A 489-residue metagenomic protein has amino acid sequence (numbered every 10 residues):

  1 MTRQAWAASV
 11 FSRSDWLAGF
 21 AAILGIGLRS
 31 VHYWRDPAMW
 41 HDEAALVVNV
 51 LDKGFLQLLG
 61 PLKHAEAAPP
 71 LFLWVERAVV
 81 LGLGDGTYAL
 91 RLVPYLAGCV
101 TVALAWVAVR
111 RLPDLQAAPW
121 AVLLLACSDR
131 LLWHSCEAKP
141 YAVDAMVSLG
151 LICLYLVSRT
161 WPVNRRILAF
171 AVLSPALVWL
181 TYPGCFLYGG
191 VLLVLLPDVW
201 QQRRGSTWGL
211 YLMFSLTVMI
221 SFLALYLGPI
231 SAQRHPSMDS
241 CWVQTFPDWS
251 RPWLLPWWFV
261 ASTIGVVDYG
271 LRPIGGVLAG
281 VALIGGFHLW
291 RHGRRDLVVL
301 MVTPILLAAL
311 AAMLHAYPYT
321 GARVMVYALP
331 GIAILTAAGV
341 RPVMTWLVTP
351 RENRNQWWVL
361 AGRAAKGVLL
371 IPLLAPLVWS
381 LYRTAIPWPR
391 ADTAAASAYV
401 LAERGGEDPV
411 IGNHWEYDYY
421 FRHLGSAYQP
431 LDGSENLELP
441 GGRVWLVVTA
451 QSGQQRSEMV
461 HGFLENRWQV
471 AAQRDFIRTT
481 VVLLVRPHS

Functional and structural regions predicted by a protein language model:
M1-R3: N-terminal hydrophobic targeting signals that begin at the initiator methionine
W6, V10-T349, A361-H488: Membrane-proximal helix-loop-helix interfaces that form the catalytic/acceptor-binding platform of multi-pass membrane
P350-W358: Intrinsically disordered, low-complexity domain-flanking/linker segments in eukaryotic proteins, enriched
